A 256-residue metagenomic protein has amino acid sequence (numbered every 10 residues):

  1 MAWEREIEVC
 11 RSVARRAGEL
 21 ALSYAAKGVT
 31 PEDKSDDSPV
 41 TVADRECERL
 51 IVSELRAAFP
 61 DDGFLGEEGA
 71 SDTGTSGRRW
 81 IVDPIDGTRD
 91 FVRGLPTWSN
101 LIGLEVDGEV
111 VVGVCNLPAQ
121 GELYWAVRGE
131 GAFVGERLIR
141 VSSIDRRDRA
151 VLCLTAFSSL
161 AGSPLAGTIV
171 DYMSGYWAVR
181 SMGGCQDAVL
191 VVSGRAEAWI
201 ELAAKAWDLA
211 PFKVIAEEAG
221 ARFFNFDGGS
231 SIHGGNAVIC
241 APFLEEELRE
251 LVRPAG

Functional and structural regions predicted by a protein language model:
M1-I85, E250: N-terminal subdomain of lithium-sensitive/metallo-dependent phosphomonoesterases centered on the IMPase/IPPase/PAP
C10, A14-A17, G113, F212 (+1 more regions): Small-residue (primarily alanine) positions within well-ordered alpha-helices, especially packing/interaction faces
A21, D44, L55, T88 (+6 more regions): Residue-level signal for inorganic ion chemistry
T30-E32, R56, A70-T73, C115 (+3 more regions): Short secondary-structure boundary/capping segments
R45, R49, E68, P84-G87 (+6 more regions): Generic detector of well-ordered alpha-helical packing
G74-F133: DPxDG-like acidic metal-binding loop motif
V134-L138: A structural micro-motif at secondary-structure boundaries
V141-G256: An extended, acidic
